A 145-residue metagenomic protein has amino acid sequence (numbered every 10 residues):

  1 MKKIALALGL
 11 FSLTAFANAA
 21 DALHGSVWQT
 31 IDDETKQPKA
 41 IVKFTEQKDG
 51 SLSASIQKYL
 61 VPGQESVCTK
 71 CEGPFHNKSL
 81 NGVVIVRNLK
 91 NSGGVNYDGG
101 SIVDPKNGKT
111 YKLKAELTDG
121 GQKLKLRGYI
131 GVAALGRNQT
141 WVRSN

Functional and structural regions predicted by a protein language model:
I4-L13: Sec-dependent N-terminal signal peptides
F16-V27: N-terminal helix-cap/turn-to-beta initiation motif at the start of protein domains
A22, P38, L135: Exposed loop/turn and edge beta-strand positions of beta-sandwich/beta-sheet ligand-binding modules
G25, Q29-L113: Central antiparallel beta-sheet cores of small beta-barrel/beta-sandwich binding domains
G121-K123, Y129-N145: Edge beta-strand at a domain terminus
